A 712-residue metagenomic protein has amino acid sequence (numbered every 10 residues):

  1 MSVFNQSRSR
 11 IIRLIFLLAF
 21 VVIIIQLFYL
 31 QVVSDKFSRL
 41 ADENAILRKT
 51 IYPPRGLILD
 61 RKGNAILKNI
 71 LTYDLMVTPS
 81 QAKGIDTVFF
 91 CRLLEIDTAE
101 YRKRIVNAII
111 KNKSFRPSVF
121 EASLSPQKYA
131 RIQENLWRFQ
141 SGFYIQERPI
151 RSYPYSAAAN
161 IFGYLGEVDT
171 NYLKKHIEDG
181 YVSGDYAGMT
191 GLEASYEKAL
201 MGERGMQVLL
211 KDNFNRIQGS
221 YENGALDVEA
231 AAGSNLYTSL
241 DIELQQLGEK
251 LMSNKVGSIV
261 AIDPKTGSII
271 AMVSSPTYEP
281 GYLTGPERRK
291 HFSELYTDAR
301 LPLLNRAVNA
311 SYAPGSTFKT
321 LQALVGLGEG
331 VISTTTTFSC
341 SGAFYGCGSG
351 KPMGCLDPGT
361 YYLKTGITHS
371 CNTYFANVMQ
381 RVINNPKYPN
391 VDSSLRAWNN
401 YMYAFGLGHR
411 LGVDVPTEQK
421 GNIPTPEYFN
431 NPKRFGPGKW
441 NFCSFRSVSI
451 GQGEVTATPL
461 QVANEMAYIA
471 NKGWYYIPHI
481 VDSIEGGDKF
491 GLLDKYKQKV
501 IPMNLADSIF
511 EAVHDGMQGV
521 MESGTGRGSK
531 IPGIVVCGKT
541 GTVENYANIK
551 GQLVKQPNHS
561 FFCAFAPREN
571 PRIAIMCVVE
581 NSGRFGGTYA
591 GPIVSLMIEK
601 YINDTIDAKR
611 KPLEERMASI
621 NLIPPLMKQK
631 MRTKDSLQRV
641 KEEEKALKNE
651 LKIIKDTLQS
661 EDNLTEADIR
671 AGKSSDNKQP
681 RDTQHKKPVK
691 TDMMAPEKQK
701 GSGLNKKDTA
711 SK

Functional and structural regions predicted by a protein language model:
M1-R289, S311, S333-T336, S394-A404 (+6 more regions): Periplasmic/cell-envelope proteins involved in peptidoglycan metabolism and beta-lactam response
D212-I217, Y221-D227, K265-T317, L321-V579 (+7 more regions): Beta-lactam-recognizing serine transpeptidase/beta-lactamase-like catalytic domain environment
